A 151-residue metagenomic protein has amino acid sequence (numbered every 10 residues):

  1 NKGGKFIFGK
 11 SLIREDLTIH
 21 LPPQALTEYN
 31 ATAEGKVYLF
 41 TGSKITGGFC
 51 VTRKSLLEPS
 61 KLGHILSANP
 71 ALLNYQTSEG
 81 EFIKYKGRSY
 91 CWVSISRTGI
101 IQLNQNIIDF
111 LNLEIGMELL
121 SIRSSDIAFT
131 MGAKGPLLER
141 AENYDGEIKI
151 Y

Functional and structural regions predicted by a protein language model:
N1-D16, L39-T98, S124-Y151: Intrinsic disorder/low-complexity detector
N1-G3, E28-T32, S78-Y85, I107-E114: Short, solvent-exposed secondary-structure boundary motifs
R14-N30, I95-N112: Short beta-strand-centered segments at strand-helix junctions
G35-T41, I115-I122: DNA polymerase processivity clamps
